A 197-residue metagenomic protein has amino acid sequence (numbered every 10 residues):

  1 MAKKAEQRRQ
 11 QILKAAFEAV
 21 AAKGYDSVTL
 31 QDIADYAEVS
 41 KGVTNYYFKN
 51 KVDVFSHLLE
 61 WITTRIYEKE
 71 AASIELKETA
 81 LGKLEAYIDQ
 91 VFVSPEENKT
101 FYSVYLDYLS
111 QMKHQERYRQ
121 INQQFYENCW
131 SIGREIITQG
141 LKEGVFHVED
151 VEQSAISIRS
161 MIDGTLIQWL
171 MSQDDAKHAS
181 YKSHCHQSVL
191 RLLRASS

Functional and structural regions predicted by a protein language model:
M1-Q7, S197: N-terminal intrinsically disordered/low-complexity leader segments
R8-F17, I33, L58, I62 (+2 more regions): Generic hydrophobic, amphipathic alpha-helix propensity
Q11, A19-D53, H57: Helix-turn-helix
H57, A71-T100, S154-I158, K182: Hydrophobic alpha-helical connector segments
A72, E97-T100, E116-K142, Q153-I156 (+1 more regions): Amphipathic alpha-helical packing segments from all-alpha helical-bundle domains
K83, E96-R119: Amphipathic alpha-helical segments used for helix-helix packing
A86-V93, W130-Q139, M161, I167-S197: C-terminal peripheral helix-coil segments that are non-catalytic and often amphipathic
